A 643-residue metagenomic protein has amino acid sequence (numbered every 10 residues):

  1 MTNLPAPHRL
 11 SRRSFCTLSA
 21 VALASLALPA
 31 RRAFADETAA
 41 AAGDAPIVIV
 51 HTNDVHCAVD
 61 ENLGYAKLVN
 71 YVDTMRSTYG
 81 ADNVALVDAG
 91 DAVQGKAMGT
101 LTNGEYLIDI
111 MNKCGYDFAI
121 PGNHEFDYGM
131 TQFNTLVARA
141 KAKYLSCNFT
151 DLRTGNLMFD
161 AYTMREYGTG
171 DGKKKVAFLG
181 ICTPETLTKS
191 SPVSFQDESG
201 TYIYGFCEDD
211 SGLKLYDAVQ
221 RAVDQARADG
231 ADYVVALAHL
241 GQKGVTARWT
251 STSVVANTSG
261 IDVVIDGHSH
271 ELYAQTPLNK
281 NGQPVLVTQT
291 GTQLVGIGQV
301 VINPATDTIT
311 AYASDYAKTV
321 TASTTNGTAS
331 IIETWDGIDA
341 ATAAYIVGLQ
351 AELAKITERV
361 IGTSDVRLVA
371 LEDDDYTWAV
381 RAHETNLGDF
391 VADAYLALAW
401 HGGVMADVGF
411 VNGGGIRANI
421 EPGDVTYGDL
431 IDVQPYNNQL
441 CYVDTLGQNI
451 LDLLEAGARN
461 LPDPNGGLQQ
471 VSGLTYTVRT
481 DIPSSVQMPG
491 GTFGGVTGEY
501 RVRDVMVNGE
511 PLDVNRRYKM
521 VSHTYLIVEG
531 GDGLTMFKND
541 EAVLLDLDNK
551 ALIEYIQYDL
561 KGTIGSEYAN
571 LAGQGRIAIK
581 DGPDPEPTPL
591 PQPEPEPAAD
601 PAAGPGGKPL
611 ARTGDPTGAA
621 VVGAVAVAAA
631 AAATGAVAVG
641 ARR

Functional and structural regions predicted by a protein language model:
M1-L10, S14, L18-L28, R32-F34: N-terminal secretory signal peptides
C16, D36-T328, A382, L387-A397 (+4 more regions): Acidic, metal/ion-coordinating pockets
A30, A620-V621, A638-V639: Alpha-helical hydrophobic membrane-insertion segments
A42-V48, T52, C57-A58, V69 (+7 more regions): Catalytic centers of hydrolytic enzymes
D600-A624: Extracellular Ser/Thr-rich, low-complexity/disordered mucin-like segments
A624-R643: C-terminal membrane-anchoring or membrane-association module
